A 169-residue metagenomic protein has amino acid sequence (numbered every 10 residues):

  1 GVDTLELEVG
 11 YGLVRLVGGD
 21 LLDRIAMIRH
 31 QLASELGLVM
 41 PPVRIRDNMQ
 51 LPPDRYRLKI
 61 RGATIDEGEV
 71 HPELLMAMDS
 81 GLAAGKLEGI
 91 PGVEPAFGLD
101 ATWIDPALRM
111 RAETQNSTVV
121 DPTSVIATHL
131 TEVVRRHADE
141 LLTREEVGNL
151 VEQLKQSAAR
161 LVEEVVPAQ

Functional and structural regions predicted by a protein language model:
G1-Q169: Membrane-embedded alpha-helical signal segments
